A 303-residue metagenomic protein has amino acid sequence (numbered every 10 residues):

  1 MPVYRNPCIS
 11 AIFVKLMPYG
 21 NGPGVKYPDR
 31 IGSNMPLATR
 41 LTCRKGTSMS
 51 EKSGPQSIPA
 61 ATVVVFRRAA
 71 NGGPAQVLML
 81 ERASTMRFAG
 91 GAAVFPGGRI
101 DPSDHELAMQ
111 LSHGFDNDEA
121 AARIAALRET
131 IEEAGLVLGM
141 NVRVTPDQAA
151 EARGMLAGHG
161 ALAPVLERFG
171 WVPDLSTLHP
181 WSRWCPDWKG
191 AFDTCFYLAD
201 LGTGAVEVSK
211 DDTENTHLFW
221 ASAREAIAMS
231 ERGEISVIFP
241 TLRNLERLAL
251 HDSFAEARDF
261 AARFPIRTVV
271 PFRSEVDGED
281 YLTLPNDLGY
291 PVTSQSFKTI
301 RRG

Functional and structural regions predicted by a protein language model:
P2-S10, P18, R30-S33, R40: Low-acidity, Ser/Thr- and Arg-rich intrinsically disordered low-complexity segments
N21, K26, P36-G303: N-terminal leader/linker segments that precede catalytic domains of diphosphate-processing enzymes
